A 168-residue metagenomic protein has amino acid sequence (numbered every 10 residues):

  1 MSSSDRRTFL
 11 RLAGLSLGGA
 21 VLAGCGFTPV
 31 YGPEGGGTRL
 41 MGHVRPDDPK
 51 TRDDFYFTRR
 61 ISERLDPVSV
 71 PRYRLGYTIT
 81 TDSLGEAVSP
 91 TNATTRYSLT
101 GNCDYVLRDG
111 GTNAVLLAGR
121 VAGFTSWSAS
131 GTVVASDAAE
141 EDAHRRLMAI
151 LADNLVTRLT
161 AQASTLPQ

Functional and structural regions predicted by a protein language model:
M1-G24: N-terminal secretory signal peptides and thylakoid transit peptides that target proteins across membranes
V21-G42: Bacterial Sec signal peptide processing site at the extreme N-terminus
G26-V30, R52, Y56, L166-P167: Flexible, low-complexity charged segments
T38-D47, T132-A135: Acidic/histidine-rich, surface-exposed loop or edge segments in extracytoplasmic proteins
V44-T78: Post-signal-peptide N-terminal segment of Sec-exported extracytoplasmic proteins
V68-A118, T125-D142, T157: Surface-exposed short loop/turn segments
G131, A138-Q168: C-terminal/domain-edge helix-coil "capping" segments
